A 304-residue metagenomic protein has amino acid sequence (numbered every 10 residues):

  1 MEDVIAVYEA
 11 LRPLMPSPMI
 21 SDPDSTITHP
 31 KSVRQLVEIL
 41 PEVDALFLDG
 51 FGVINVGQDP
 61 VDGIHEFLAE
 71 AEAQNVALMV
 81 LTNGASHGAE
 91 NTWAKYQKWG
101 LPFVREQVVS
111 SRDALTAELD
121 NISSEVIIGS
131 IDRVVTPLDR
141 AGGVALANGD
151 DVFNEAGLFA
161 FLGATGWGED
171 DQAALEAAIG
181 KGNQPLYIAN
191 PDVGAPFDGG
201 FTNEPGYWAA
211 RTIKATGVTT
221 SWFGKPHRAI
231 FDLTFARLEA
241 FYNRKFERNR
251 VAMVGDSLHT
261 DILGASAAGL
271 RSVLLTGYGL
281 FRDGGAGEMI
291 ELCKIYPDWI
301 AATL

Functional and structural regions predicted by a protein language model:
M1-D59, H65-Q74, H87-V109, T116 (+2 more regions): Asp-based, Mg2+/Mn2+-dependent phosphohydrolase catalytic module
G84: Conserved phosphate/oxyanion-binding catalytic-loop motifs
